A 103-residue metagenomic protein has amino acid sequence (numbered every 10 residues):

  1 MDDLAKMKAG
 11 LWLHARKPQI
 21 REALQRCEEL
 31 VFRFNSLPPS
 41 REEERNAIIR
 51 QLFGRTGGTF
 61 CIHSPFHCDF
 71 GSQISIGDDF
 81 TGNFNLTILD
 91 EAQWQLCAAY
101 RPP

Functional and structural regions predicted by a protein language model:
M1-T59: Terminal amphipathic alpha-helical/low-complexity segments used for targeting or macromolecular assembly
G58-F66, I74, D78-G82, L86 (+2 more regions): A structural motif detector for beta-strand N-caps
